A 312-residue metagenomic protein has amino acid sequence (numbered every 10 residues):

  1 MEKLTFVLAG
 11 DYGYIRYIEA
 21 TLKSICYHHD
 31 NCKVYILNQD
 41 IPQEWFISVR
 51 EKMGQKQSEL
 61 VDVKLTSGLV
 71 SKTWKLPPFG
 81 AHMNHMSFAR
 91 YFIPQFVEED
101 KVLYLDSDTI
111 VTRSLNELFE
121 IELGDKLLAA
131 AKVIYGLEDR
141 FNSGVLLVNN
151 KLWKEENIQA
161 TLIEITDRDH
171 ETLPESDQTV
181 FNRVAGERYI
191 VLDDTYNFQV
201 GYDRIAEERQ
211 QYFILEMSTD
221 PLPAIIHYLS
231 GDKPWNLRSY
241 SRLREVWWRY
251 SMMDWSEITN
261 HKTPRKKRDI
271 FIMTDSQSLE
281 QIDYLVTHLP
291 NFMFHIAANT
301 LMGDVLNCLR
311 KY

Functional and structural regions predicted by a protein language model:
M1-G13, Y17-A20, N150-Y284, H288-L306: A glycosyltransferase accessory/donor-loop signature
H29-D30, K56-Q57, V97, E122 (+2 more regions): A structural signal for short coil/turn segments at secondary-structure junctions
N31-V34, K101, N291-M293: Residues at the starts of beta-strands that form the adenosine-phosphate
K33-K64, G68-V70, C308-L309: Acidic donor-binding segment of Leloir-type glycosyltransferases
V34-D40, A130, F294-N299: Short internal beta-strands
G54-Q95, Y312: Active-site-proximal specificity loops/subdomain of glycosyltransferases
T66-K75, G136, N197-G201, M302-D304: A short acidic, often aromatic-flanked loop/helix-cap motif at beta-alpha or helix-coil junctions that lines enzyme
S67, M86-K151: GT-A fold catalytic core of metal-dependent nucleotide-sugar glycosyltransferases, centered on the diacidic
